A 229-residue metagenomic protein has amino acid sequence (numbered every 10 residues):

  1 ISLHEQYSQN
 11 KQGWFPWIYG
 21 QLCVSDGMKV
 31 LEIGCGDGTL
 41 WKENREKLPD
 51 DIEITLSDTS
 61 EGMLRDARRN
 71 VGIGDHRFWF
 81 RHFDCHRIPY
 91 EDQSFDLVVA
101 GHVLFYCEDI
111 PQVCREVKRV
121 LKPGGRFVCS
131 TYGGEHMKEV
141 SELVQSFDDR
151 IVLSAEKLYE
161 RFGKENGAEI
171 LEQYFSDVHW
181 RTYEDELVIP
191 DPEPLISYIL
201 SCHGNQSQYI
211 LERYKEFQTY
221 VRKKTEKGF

Functional and structural regions predicted by a protein language model:
I1-M28, T39-E43, M63, N70: Conserved class I S-adenosyl-L-methionine
N10-K11, D37-T39, L158-F229: Conserved Class I S-adenosyl-L-methionine
K29-R87: Class I SAM-dependent methyltransferase SAM/SAH-binding core
H86-L97: A short acidic, Gly/Pro-enriched loop at the edge of an enzyme's catalytic core that lines a small-molecule cofactor
L97-I110: A short SAM/SAH-binding and catalytic strip from SAM-dependent methyltransferases
P111-R126: A short glycine-rich, Lys/Arg-flanked "PGG" loop and its adjoining helix->strand segment in the class I
V128-R150: Conserved class I S-adenosyl-L-methionine
